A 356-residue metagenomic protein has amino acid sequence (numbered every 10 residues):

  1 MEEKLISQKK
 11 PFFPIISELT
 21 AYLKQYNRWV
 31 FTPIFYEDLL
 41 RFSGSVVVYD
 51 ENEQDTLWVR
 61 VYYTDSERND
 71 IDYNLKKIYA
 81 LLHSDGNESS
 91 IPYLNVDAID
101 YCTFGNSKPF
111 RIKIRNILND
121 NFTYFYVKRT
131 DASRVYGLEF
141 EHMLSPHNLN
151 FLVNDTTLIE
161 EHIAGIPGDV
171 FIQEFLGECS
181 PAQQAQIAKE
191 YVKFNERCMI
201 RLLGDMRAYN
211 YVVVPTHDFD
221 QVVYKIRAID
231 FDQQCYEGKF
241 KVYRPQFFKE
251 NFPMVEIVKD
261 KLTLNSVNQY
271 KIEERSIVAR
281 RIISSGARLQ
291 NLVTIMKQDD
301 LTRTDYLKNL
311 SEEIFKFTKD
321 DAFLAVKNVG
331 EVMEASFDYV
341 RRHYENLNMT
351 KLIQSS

Functional and structural regions predicted by a protein language model:
M1-D85, Y306-S356: Regulatory N- and C-terminal appendages and interdomain linkers associated with kinase/kinase-like NTP transferase
K4-L5, C102, I117-L118, L149-F151 (+2 more regions): A general structural signal for short secondary-structure junctions and capping/turn motifs
I16-T32, A80-L94, F140-H147, K241 (+2 more regions): Short charge-dense sequence patches
F42, V46, E53-D169: Conserved ATP-binding subdomain of kinase catalytic cores across diverse folds
H142-S145, T156-E161, E190-K193, R244 (+1 more regions): Short C-terminal domain-edge/linker segments immediately following a structured domain
V170-G177: AlphaC helix of the protein kinase catalytic domain
E178-F240: Conserved kinase catalytic-core segment
D220-S356: C-terminal catalytic region of ATP-dependent kinase domains
